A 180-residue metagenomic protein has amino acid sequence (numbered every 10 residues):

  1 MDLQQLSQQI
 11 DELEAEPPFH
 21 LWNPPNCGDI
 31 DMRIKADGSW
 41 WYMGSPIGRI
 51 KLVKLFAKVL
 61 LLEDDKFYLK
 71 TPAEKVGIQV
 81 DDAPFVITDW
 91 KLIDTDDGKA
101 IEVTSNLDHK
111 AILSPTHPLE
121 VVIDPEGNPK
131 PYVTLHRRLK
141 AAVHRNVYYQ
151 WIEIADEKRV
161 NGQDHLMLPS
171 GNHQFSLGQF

Functional and structural regions predicted by a protein language model:
M1-F180: Long, non-globular segments of proteins
